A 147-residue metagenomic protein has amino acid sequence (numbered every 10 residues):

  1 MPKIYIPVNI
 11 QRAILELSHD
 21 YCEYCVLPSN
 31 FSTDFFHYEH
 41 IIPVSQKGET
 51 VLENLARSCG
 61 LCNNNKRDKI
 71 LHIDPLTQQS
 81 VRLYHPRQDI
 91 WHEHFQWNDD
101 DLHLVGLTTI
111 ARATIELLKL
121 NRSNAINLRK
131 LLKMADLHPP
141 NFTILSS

Functional and structural regions predicted by a protein language model:
M1-N9, A13, L27-F31, N64-S147: Extended charged
L15-H19, D34, V51-L55: Short metal-coordination and nucleic-acid-contact micro-motifs, chiefly zinc-binding Cys/His arrays
H19-S29: N-terminal G-site helix/loop of the GST-like fold
C22, K47-K66: Short beta-strand-alpha-helix junction that forms the catalytic/metal-binding core of metal-dependent nuclease domains
H37-P43, C59: Histidine-centered catalytic micro-motifs used for acid/base chemistry in nuclease and nucleotide-processing active
I42-L55, R87, W91: Short linker/helix segments within small regulatory modules
